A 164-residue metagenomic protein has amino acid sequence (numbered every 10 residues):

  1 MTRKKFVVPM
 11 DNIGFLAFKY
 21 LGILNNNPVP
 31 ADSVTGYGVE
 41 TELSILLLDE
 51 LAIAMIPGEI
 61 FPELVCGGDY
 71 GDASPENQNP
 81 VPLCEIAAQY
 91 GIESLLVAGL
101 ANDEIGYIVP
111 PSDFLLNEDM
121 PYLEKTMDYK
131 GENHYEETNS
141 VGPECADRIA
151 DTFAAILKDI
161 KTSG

Functional and structural regions predicted by a protein language model:
M1-G164: Non-catalytic substrate/cofactor recognition surfaces at enzyme active-site rims
